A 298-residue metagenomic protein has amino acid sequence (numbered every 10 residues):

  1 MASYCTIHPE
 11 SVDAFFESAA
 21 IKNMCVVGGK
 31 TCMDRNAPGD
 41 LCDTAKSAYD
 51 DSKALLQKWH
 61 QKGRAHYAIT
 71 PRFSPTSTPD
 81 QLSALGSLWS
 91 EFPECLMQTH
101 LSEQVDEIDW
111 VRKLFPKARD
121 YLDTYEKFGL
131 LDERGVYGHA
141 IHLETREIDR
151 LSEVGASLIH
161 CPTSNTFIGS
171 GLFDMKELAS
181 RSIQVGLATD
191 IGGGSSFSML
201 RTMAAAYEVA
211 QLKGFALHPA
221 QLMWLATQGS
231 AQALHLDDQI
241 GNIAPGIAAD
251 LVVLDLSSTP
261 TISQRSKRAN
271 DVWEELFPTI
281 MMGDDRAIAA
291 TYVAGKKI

Functional and structural regions predicted by a protein language model:
C5-S11, T76-S77, T166-G169: Acidic-and-aromatic substrate-binding clefts and catalytic sites of carbohydrate-active enzymes
E10, A14-A140: Metal-coordinating catalytic core of metallo-dependent amide/deamination hydrolases
A19, I69, H100, Y137 (+9 more regions): Divalent metal-coordination and catalytic microenvironments
N23-C25, W89-E94, L130-E133, R150-I159 (+2 more regions): Glycine-enriched alpha-helix->loop->beta-strand junction motifs that scaffold or abut catalytic
T31-D34, E103, P162-T166, I191-G193: Short, acidic/turn-prone active-site loops that include or flank metal/cofactor- and phosphate-binding residues
E103-G135, I141-A156, T166-A179, G194-R201: Catalytic core of soluble alpha/beta enzymes
K127-R134, K176-S263: His/Asp/Glu-enriched, well-ordered alpha-helical/loop segment that forms or immediately abuts the divalent-metal
A248-I298: C-terminal cap of metal-dependent C-N hydrolases
